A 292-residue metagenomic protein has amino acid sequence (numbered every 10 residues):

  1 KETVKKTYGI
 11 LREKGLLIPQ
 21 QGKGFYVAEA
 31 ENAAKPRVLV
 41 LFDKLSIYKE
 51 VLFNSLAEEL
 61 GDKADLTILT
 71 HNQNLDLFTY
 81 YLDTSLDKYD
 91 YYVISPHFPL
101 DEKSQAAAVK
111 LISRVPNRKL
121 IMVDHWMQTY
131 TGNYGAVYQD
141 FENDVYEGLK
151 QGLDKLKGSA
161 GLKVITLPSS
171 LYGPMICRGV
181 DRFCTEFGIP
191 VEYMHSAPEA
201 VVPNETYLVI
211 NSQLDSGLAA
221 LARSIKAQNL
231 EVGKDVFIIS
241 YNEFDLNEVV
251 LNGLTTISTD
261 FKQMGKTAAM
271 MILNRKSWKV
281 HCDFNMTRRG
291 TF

Functional and structural regions predicted by a protein language model:
K1-A33, N229: N-terminal helix-turn-helix DNA-binding module of bacterial transcription factors
A28, N32-E147, T206-Q213, A220: Alpha-helical recognition/docking segments in bacterial nutrient-uptake and carbohydrate-utilization systems
L60-N72, L162-T166, C177, D181-L208 (+1 more regions): Short beta-strand elements in bilobed, periplasmic/extracellular small-molecule ligand-binding domains
L111-N117, L156-K157, N229-G233: Short, conserved loop/helix-junction motifs that constitute active-site signature segments in enzyme catalytic cores
V123-Q128, M194-P198, Y241-L246: Short, polar loop motifs at secondary-structure junctions
D124-K163, G217, N242, I257-S277: Hydrophobic alpha-helical segments within soluble ligand-binding/sensing domains
N143-C184, V280-F292: An alpha-beta-alpha
N204-T206, D215-F292: Flexible loop/turn connectors
